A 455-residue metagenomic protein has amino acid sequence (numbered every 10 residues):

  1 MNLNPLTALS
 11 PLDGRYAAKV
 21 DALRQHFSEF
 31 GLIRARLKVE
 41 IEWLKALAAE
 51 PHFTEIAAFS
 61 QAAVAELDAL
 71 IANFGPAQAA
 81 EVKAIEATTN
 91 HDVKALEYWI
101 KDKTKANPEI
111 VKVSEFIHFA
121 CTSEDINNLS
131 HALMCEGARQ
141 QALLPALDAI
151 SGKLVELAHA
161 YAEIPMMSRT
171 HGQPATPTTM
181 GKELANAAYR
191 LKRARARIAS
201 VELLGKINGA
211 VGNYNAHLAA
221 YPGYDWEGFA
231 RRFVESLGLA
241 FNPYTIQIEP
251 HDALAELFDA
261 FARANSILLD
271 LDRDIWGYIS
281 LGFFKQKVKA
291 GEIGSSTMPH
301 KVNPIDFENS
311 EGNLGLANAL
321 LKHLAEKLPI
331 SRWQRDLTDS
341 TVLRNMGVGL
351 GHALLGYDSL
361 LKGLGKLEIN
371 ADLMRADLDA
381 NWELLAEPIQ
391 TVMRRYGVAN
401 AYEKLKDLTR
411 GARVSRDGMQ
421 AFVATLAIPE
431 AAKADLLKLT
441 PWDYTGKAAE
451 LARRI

Functional and structural regions predicted by a protein language model:
M1-R34, A62, I85-E86, G282-F284 (+1 more regions): Glycine-rich cofactor/substrate-binding loops
N2-H217, Y221-R232, G294, F307 (+4 more regions): A helix-coil-helix interface module used to build multimeric assemblies and to scaffold catalytic/cofactor sites
E42-L47, W99, K103, K153 (+17 more regions): Generic, well-ordered alpha-helical scaffold segments in large soluble proteins
T104-I110, A199-E202, S280-F283, N318-K322 (+1 more regions): Proline-centered turn/helix-capping motifs that create local helix->coil transitions or kinks
S123, L218-Y221, A230, V234-S236 (+4 more regions): A structural signal for small-residue-enriched, beta-sheet-centric alpha/beta enzyme cores and oligomeric scaffold folds
E136-L144, D148, V155, A185-A188 (+8 more regions): Short amphipathic alpha-helical segments with heptad-repeat character
H159-A162, A199, L203, W276 (+4 more regions): Alpha-helical coiled-coil oligomerization motifs
Y221-N318: Acidic, glycine-rich loop-and-beta core segments that form the ion-binding/anion-interacting portion of active sites
